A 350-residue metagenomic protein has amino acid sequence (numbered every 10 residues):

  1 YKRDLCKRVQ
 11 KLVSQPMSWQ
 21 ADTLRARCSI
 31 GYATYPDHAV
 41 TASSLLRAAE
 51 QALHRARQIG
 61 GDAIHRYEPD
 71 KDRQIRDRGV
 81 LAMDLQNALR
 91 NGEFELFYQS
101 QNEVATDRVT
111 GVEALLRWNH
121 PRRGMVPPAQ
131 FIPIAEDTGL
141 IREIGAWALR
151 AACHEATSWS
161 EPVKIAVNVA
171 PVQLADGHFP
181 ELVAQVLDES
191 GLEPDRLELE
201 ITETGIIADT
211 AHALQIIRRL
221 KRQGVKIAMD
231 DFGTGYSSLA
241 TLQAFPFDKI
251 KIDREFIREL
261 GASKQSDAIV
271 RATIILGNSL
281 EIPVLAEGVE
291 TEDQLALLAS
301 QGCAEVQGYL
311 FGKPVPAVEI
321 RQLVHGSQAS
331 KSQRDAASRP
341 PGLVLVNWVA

Functional and structural regions predicted by a protein language model:
Y1-D4: Conserved small/polar residues in nucleotide/adenosyl-binding loops
R8-S18, D22, S29-I59, H65-V80 (+10 more regions): Cyclic nucleotide signaling catalytic output domains
K11, N91-F97, R142, P162-V163: PAS/PAS-like sensory domains
V13-C28, G124, S160-V163, G191: Catalytic core regions of nucleotide second-messenger enzymes
Y35, L45, I64, Q74 (+4 more regions): Catalytic core of bacterial c-di-GMP phosphodiesterases, primarily the EAL and HD-GYP domains, capturing alpha-helical
D77-I134, N168, E200, M229 (+4 more regions): Active-site core of bacterial EAL-family cyclic-dinucleotide phosphodiesterase domains
A184-L260, I274-L276, L280-P314: The catalytic core of metal-dependent phosphodiesterases that act on cyclic dinucleotides
S300, I320-A350: Non-catalytic regulatory/interaction regions at protein termini and inter-domain linkers
